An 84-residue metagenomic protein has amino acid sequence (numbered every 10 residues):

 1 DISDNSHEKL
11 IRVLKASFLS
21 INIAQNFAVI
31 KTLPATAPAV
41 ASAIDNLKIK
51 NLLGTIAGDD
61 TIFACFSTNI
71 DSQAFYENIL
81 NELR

Functional and structural regions predicted by a protein language model:
S3-Y76, L80: Non-DNA-binding regulatory cores of transcription-related proteins, predominantly C-terminal effector-binding
